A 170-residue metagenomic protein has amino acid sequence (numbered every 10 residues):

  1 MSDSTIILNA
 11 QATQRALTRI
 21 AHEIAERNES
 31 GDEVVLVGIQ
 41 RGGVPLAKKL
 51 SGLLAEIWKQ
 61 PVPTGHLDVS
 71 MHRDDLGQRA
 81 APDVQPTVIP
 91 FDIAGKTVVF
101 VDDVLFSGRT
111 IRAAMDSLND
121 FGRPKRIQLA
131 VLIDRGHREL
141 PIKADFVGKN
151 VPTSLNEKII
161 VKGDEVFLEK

Functional and structural regions predicted by a protein language model:
M1-K170: PRPP-associated nucleotide enzymes
